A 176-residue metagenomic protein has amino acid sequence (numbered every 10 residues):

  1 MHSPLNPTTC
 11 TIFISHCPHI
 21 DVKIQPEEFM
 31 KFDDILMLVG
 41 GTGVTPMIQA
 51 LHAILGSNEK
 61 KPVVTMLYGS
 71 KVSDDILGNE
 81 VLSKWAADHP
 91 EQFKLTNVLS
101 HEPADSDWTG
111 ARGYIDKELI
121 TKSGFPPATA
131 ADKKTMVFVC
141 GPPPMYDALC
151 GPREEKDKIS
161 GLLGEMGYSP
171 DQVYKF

Functional and structural regions predicted by a protein language model:
M1-M37, A50, L99-H101, L162 (+1 more regions): FAD-binding FR-type
T9, T65-F176: Reductase modules of NAD(P)H-dependent flavoproteins
P18, P46, P142-P143: Proline-centered helix-kink/hinge sites
Q25-E27, M47-L51, V63, G78-N79: A short secondary-structure junction signal
E28-K31, N58, A130-A131: Short, flexible hinge/linker loops that cap or flank conserved catalytic cores
L36-T45: Short, glycine-rich nucleotide/cofactor-binding loops
V44-N58: Histidine-anchored nucleotide/phosphate-binding helix
S57-K61, H89: Alpha-solenoid repeat scaffolds
